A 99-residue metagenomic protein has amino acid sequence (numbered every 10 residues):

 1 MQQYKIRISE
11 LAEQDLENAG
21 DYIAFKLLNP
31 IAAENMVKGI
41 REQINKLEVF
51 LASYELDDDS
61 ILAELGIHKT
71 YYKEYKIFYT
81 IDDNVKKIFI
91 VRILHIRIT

Functional and structural regions predicted by a protein language model:
M1-G39: Arg/Lys-rich, positively charged N-terminal/basic patches that mediate binding to nucleic acids
Q2, G66, K73: Exposed loop/turn and edge beta-strand positions of beta-sandwich/beta-sheet ligand-binding modules
Q14, E42, V85: Short alpha-helical
A24-L27, E48, A52-E55, I98: Secondary-structure transition/hinge residues
L27, T70-T99: Enriched for short, Lys/Arg-rich terminal
I44-T70: A short, surface-exposed loop/turn module that caps and links secondary-structure elements
